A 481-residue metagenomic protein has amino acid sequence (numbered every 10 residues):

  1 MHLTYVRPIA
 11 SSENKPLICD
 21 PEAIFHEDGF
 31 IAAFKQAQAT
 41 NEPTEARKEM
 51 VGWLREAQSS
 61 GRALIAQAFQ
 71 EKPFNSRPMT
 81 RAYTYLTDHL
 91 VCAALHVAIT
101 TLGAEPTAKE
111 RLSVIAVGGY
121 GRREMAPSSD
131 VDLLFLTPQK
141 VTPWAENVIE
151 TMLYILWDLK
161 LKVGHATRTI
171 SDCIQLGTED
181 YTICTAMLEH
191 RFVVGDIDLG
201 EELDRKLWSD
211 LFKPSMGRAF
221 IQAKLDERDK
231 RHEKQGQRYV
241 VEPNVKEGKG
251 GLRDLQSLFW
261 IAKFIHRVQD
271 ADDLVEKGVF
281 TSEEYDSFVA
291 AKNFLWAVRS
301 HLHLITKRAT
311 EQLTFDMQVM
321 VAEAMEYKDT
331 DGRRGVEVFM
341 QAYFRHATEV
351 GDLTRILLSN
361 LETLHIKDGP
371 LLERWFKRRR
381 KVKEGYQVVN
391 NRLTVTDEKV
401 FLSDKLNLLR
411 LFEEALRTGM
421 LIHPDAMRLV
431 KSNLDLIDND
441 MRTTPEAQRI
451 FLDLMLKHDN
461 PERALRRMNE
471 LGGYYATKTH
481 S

Functional and structural regions predicted by a protein language model:
M1-S481: A nucleotide- and high-energy phosphate-metabolite-utilizing enzyme signature
